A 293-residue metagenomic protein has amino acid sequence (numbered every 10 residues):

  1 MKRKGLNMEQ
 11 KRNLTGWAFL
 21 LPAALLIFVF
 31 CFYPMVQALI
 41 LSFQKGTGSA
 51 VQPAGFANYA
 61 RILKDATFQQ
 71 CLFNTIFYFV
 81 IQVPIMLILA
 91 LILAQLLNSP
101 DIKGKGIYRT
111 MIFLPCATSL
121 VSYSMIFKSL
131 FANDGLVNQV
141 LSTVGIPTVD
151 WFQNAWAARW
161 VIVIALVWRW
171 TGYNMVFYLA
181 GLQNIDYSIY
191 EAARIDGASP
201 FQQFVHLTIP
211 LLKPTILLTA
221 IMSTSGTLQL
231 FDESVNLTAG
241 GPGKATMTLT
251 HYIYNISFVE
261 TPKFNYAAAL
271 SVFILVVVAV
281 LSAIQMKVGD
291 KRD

Functional and structural regions predicted by a protein language model:
M1-K11: Short, Lys/Arg-rich, polar N-terminal cytosolic tail immediately upstream of the first transmembrane signal-anchor
E9-D293: A structural signal for multi-pass alpha-helical bundles of membrane permease subunits that mediate small-molecule
